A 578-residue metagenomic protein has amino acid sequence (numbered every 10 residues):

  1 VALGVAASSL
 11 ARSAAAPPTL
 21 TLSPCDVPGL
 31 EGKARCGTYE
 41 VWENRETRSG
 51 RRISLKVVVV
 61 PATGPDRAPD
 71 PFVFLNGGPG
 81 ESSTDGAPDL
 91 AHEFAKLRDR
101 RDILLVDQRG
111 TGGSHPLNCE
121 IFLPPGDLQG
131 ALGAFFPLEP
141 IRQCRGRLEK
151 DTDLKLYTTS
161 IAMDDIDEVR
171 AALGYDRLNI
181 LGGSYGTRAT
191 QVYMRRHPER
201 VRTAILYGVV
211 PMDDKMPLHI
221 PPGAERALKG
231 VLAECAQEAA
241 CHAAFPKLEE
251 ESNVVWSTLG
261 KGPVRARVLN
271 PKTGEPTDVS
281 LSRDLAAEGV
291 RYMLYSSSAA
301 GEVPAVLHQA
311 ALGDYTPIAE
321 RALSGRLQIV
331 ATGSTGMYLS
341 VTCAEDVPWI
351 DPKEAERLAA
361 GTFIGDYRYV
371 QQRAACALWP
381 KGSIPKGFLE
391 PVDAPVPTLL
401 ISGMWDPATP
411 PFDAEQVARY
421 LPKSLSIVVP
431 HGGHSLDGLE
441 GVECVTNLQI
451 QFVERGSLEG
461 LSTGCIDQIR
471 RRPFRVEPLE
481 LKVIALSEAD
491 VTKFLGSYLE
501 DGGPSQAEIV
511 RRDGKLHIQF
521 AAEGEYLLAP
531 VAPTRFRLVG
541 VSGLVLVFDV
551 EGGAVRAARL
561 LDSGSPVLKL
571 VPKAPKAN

Functional and structural regions predicted by a protein language model:
V1-S8: Bacterial N-terminal signal peptides
R12-L285, S340-L479: Gly/Pro-rich cap/lid or specificity-loop segments adjacent to the active site
L269-A287, Y295-A299, Q328-G336: Structural motif
E302, G325-R326, Q371: Intrinsic disorder and flexible/low-complexity segments
L307, D314-K353: Long, low-complexity segments enriched in small/aliphatic residues
Q328-V330, P385-E390, A414-Q416, I484-L486 (+2 more regions): Generic recognition of flexible, low-complexity loop/linker segments
Q371, R472-N578: Peripheral terminal and inter-domain segments
